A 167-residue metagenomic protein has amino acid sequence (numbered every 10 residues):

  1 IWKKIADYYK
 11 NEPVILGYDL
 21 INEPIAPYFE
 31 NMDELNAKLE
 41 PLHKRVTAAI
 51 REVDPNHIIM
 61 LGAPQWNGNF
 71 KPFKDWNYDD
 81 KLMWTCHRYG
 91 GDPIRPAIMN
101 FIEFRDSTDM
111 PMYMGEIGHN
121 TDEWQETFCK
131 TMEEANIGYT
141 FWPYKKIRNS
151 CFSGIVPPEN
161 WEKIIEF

Functional and structural regions predicted by a protein language model:
K3-K146, C151-E166: Extracellular glycoside hydrolase catalytic/binding regions
